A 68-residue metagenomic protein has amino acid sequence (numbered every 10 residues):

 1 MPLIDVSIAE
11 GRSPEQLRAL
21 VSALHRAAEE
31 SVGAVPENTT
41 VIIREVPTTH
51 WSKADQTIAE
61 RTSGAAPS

Functional and structural regions predicted by a protein language model:
P2-S68: A domain-level signal for the structural core that forms small-molecule/cofactor-binding pockets and catalytic centers
